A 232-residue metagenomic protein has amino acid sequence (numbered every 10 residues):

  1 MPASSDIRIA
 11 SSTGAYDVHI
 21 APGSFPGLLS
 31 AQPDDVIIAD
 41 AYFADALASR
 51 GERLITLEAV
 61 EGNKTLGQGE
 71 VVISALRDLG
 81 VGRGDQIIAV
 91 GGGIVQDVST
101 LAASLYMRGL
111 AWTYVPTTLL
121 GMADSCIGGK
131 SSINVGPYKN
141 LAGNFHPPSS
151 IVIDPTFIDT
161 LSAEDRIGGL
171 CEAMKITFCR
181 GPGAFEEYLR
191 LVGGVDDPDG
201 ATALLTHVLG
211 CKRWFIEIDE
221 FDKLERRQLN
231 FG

Functional and structural regions predicted by a protein language model:
M1-Q86: ATP/NTP phosphate-donor binding region
P22, P26, L66, S132 (+3 more regions): Electropositive phosphate-/nucleotide-binding environments in soluble metabolic enzymes
A46-S49, V98-T100, D124: Short glycine-/acidic-enriched loop or helix-start segments at secondary-structure transitions that form or flank
G82-M107, Q228-G232: Glycine/serine-rich anion-binding loops at beta->alpha junctions that coordinate negatively charged ligand groups
L101-G194: A glycine/threonine-rich phosphate-anchoring loop and its flanking beta-alpha core in nucleotide/phosphate-binding
L191-G232: Active-site segments that bind and position negatively charged phosphate/pyrophosphate groups
